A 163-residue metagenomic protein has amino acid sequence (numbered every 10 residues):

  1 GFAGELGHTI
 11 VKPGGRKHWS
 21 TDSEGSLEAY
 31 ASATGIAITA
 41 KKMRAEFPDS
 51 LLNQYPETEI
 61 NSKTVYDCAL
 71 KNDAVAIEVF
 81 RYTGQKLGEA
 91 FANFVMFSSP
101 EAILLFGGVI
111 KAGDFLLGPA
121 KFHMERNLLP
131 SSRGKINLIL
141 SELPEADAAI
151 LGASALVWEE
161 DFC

Functional and structural regions predicted by a protein language model:
F2-G7: Structural signature of FAD isoalloxazine-binding scaffolds in flavoprotein oxidoreductases
I10-C163: ATP-binding/phosphotransfer module of carbohydrate and carboxylate kinases, centering on a glycine-rich
